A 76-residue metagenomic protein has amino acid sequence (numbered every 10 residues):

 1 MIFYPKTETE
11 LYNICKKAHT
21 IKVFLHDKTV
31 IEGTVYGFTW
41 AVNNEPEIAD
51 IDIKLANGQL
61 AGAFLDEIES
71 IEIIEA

Functional and structural regions predicted by a protein language model:
M1-A76: Conserved RNA-binding domains used in RNP assembly and mRNA/RNA metabolism
